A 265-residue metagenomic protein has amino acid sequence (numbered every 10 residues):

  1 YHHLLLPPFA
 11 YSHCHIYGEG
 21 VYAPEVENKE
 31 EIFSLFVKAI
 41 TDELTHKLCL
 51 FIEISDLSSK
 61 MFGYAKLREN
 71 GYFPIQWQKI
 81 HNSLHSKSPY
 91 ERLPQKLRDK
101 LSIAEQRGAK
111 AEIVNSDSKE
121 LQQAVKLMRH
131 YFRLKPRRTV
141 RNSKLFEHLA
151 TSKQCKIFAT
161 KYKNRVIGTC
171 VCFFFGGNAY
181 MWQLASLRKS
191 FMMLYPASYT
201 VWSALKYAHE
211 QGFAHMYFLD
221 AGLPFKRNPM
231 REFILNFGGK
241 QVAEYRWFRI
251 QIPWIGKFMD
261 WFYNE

Functional and structural regions predicted by a protein language model:
Y1-L5, D56-M193, L223: A conserved beta-strand-loop-helix scaffold within acyl/acetyltransferase catalytic domains
H2-H3, Y11, Y22-V26, S34-D42 (+1 more regions): Aromatic (often tryptophan-rich) hydrophobic motifs at membrane interfaces
A10-V21, I75-H81: Acyl/amide activation-and-transfer machinery of modular secondary-metabolite enzymes
A23-E30, K87-R92: Short, polar/flexible loop-turn hinges at active-site or ligand-entry regions and domain interfaces
L48-D56: Divalent metal-dependent hydrolysis catalytic cores, especially in the metallo-beta-lactamase
Y64-K66, Q123-L127, N228-R231, W254-F258: Short secondary-structure transition/capping segments
F248-E265: Membrane-proximal basic amphipathic "stem/tether" segments
